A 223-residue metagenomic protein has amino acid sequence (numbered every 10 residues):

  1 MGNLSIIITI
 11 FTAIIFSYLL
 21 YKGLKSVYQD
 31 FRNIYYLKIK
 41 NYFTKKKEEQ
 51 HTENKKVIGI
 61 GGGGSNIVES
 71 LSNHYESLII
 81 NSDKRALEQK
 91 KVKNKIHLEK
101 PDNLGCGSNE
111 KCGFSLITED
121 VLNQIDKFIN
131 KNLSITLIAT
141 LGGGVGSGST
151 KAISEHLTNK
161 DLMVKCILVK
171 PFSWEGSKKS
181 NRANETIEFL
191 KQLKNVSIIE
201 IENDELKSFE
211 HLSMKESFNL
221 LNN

Functional and structural regions predicted by a protein language model:
M1, K22, L104-C106: Feature targets compositionally biased, intrinsically disordered low-complexity regions with long contiguous runs
M1-T12: Feature marks short, highly hydrophobic, charge-poor N-terminal signal-anchor/signal peptide-like helices that anchor
S17-I34: Cytosolic-side junction of a single-pass transmembrane alpha-helix
F31-N223: Tubulin/FtsZ superfamily GTPase core signature
